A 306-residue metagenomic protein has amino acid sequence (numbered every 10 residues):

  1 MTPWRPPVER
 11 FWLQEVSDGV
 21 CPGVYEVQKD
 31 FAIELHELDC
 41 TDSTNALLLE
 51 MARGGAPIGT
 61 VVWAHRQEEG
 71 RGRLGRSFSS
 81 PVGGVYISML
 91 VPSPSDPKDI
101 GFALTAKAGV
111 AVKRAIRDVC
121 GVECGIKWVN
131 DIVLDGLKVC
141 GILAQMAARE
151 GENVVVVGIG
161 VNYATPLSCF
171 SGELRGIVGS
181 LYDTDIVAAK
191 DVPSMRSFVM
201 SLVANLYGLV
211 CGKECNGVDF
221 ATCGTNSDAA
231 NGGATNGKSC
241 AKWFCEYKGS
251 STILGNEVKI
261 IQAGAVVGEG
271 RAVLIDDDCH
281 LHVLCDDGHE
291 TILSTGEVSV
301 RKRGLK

Functional and structural regions predicted by a protein language model:
M1-D118, K138-C140, A221, T225 (+2 more regions): N-terminal lobe of the biotin/lipoate ligase/transferase fold
T2-E15, P94-P97, F102-C124, L134-K306: Long, positively charged amphipathic alpha-helical accessory segments at protein N-termini or as interdomain linkers
F31, A56-I58, W128, V266 (+1 more regions): Short, basic and Ser/Thr-rich N-terminal targeting/leader segments
D39, I126-W128: Short loop/edge segments at beta-strand edges and connector loops that shape dinucleotide/nucleotide cofactor-binding
D131: Conserved active-site carboxylates
